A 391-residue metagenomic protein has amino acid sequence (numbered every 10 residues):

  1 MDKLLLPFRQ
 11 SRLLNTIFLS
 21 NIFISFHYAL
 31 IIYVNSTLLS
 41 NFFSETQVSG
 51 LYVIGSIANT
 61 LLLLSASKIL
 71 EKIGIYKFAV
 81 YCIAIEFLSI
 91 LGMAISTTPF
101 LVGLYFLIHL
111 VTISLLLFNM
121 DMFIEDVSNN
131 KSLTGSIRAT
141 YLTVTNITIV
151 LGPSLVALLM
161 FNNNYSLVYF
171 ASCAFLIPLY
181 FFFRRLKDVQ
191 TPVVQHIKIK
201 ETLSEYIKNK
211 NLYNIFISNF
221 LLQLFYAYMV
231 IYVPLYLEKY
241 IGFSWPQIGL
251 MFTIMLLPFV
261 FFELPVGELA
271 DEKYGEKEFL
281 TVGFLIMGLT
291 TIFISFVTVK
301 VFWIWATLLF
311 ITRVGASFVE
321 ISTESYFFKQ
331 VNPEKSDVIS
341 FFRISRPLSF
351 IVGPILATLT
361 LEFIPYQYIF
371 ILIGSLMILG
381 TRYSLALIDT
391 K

Functional and structural regions predicted by a protein language model:
M1-S11, K187-S218: Juxtamembrane intracellular "pre-TM" segments in multi-pass secondary transporters
K3-I57, N211-F252: Helix-loop boundary and gating motifs at the non-cytosolic
I22, L101-L116, F220, F302-F318: Hydrophobic core of transmembrane alpha-helices in multi-pass small-molecule transporters, especially MFS/SLC-type
L62-I75, M160, F262-G275, L361-E362: Helix-to-loop junctions at the C-terminal end of transmembrane segments in multipass secondary transporters
K77-G92, C173, E278-F293, G374: Structural signature of the two symmetry-related core transmembrane helices
H109-T145: Cytoplasmic helix-loop-helix junction between adjacent transmembrane helices in 12-TM secondary transporters
L167-R184, I369-L385: Symmetry-related core transmembrane helices of the 12-TM Major Facilitator Superfamily/SLC fold
K277-E320: C-terminal transmembrane helical hairpin of 12-TM major facilitator-type secondary transporters
